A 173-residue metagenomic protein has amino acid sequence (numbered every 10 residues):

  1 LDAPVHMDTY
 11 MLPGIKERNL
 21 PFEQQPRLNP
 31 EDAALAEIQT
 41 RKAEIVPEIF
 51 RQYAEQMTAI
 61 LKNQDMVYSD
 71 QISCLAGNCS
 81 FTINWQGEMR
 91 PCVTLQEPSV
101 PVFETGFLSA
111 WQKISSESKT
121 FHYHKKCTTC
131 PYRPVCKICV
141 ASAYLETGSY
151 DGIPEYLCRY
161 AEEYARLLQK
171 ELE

Functional and structural regions predicted by a protein language model:
L1-A76, W85, R90, T94: Radical SAM enzyme [4Fe-4S]-AdoMet core and its adjacent flexible, acidic and glycine-rich loops/tails across
Q71, V93-E173: Flexible mid-to-C-terminal extensions adjoining Fe-S/redox cofactors in radical SAM and related proteins
G77-N78, F121: A short helix-loop-beta-strand connector motif used in the catalytic cores of GNAT acetyltransferases and, in some
